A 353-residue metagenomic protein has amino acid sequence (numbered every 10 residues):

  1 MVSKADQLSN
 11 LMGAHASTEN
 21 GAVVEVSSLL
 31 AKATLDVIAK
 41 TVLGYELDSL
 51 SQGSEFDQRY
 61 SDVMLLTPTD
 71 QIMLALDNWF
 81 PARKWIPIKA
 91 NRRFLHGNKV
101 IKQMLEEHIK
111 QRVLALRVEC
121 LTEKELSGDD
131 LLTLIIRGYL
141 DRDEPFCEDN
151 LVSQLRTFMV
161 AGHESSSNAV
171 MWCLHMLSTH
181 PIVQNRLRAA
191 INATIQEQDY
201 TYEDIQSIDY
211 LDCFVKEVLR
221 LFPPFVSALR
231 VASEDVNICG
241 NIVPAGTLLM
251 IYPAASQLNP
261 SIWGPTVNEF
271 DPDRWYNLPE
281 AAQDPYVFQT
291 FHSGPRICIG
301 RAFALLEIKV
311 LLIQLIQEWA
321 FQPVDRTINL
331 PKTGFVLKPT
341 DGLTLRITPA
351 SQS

Functional and structural regions predicted by a protein language model:
S3, G13-K40, D48-F56, N78-M104 (+5 more regions): Cytochrome P450
G21, E25, H96-V170, E203-D204 (+2 more regions): Conserved cytochrome P450 catalytic core segment spanning the I/J/K helices
T34, I38, V42-L43, G97-E106 (+7 more regions): Central I-helix of cytochrome P450 enzymes
Q103, E107, Q198-C239: Conserved cytochrome P450 K-helix E-x-x-R motif and the immediately C-terminal K′/meander segment
R156, A161, Y202, S227 (+3 more regions): Cytochrome P450 heme-thiolate "Cys pocket" and heme-binding signature region
P181-V183, R301-K338, G342: Cytochrome P450 heme-binding "Cys pocket" and the immediately downstream C-terminal segment
I205, I251-P279: Conserved cytochrome P450 K-helix/beta-meander segment immediately N-terminal to the heme-binding cysteine loop
L337-S353: C-terminal helix/juxtamembrane-tail motif
